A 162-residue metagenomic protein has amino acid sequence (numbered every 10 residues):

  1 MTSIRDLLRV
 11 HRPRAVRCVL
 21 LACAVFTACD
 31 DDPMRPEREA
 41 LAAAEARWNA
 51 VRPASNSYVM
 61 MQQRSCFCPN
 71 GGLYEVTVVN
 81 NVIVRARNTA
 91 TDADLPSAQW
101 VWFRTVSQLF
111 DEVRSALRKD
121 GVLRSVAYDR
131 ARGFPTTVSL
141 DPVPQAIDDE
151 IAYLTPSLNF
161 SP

Functional and structural regions predicted by a protein language model:
T2-V19: Bacterial N-terminal signal peptides that target proteins for export
V25-A28: C-terminal motif of bacterial Sec signal peptides marking the signal peptidase cleavage site
D30-P33: Bacterial signal peptide processing site
R52-R64: A short, Trp-centered hydrophobic/proline-enriched beta-strand micro-motif
P69-Y74, I147-I151: Short, surface-exposed coil-to-beta transition loops
V82-V122: A short-motif feature that recognizes glycine-rich, charge-decorated loops that bind or process nucleotide phosphates
P135-A152: Short, exposed beta-strand-loop hairpins at the edges of beta-sheets in extracellular/periplasmic proteins
D149-P162: Short, low-complexity, Pro/Ser/Thr/Gly-rich segments in the mature regions of secreted, periplasmic
